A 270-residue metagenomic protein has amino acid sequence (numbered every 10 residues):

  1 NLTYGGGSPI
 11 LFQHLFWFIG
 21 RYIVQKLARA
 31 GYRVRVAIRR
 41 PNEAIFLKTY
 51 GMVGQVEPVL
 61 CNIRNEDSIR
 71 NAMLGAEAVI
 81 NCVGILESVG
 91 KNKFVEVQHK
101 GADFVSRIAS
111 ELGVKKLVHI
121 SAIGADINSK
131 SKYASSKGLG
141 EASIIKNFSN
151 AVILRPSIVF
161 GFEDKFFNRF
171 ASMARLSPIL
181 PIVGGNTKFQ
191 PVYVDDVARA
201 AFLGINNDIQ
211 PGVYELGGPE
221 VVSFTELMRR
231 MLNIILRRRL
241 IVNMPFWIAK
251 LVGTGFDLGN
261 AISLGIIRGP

Functional and structural regions predicted by a protein language model:
G7-R33: N-terminal Rossmann NAD(P)H-binding glycine-rich loop of SDR-like oxidoreductase domains
Q13, A37, C82-V83, L117-I123 (+1 more regions): SDR active-site strand-loop-helix element
F18-Y22, H99, G138: Residues forming the Rossmann-fold NAD(P)(H) cofactor-binding site
P41-L112, I123-I127: NAD(P)H-binding glycine-rich loop region in Rossmannoid oxidoreductase-like domains and their noncatalytic homologs
V95-A102, V118, K137, Q190: Short alpha-helix in the Rossmann-fold core of NAD(P)-dependent oxidoreductases
S121, E141-N168, S172-R175: Conserved beta-loop-beta element that borders a ligand/cofactor-binding pocket
K165-F166, G184-N206, G212-E215, F224-E226: Substrate-positioning beta->alpha
G204-G269: Mid/C-terminal beta-alpha module of Rossmann-like enzyme folds, strongest in SDR-family dehydrogenases/epimerases
